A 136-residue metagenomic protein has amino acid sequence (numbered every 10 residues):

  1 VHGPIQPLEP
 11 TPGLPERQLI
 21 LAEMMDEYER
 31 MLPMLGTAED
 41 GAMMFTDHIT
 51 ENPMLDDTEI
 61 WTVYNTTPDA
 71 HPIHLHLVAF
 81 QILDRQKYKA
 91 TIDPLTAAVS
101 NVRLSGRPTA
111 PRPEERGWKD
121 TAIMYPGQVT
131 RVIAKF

Functional and structural regions predicted by a protein language model:
V1-K135: Edge beta-strand plus adjacent loop/short-helix module at the start of the mature soluble/periplasmic domain
